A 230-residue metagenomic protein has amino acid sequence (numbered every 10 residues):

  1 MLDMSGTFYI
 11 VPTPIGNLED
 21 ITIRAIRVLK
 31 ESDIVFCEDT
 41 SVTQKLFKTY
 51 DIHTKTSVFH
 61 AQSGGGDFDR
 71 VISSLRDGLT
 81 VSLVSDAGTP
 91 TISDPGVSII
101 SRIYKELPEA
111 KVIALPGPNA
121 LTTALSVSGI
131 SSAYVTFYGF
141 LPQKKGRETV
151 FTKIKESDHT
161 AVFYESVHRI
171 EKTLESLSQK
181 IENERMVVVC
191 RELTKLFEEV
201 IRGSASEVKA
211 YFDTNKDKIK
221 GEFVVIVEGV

Functional and structural regions predicted by a protein language model:
M1-Q62: Glycine-rich, flexible N-terminal cofactor/catalytic loop recognition
S5, T160, Y164-V230: A contiguous loop/helix-start segment that scaffolds small-molecule binding in enzyme catalytic cores
T7-F8, G78-S82, T160: Loop/turn-to-beta-strand initiation segments
F59-G65, F140-P142: Conserved helicase motor
F68-N119: Glycine/small-residue-rich loop that forms an oxyanion/phosphate-binding "nest" at active or ligand-binding sites
S74, G146-V162, K180, I226: A charged, well-structured terminal subsegment
S98-S157: Class I SAM-dependent methyltransferase SAM-binding "motif I" and its flanking Rossmann-like core
